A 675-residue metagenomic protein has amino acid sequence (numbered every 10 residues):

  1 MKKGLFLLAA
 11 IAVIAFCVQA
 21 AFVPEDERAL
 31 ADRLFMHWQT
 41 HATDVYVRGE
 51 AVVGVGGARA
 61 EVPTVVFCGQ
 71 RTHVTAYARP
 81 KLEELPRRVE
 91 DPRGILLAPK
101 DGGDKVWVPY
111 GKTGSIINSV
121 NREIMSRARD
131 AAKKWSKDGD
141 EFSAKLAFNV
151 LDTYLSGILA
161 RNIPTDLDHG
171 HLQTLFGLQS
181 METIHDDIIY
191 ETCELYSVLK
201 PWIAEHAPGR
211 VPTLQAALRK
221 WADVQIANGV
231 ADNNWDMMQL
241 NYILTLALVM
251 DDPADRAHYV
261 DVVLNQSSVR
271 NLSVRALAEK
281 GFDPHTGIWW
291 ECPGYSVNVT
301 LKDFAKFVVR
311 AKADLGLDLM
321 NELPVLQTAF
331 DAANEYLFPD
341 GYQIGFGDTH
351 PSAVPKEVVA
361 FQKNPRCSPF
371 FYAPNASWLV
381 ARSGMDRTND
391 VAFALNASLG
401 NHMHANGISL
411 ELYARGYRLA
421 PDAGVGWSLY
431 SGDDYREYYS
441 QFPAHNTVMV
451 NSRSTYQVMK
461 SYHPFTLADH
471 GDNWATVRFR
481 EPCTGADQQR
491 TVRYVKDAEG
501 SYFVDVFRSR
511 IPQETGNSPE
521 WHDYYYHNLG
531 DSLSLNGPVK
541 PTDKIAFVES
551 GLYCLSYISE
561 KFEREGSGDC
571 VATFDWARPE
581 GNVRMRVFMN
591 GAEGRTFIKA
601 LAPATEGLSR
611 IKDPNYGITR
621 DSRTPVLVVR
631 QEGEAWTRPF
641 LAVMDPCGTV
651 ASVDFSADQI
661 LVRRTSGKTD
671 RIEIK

Functional and structural regions predicted by a protein language model:
M1-G4: Positively charged n-region of N-terminal signal peptides that target proteins for export
L8-A15: Bacterial N-terminal signal peptides
A20-T245, L264, A305, S556 (+1 more regions): Extracellular glycan-targeting catalytic surfaces
A31, P284, W289-K675: Extended polysaccharide-engagement surfaces of secreted carbohydrate-active enzymes
K100-G103, G157-H169, P212-A222, Q266-P284 (+2 more regions): Active-site-adjacent bridging/hinge elements
K105, P109-T113, L167-T183, M238-L246 (+2 more regions): Carbohydrate-binding/catalytic loop surfaces
D138, L199-R210, M250-A254, R310-N321: Inter-helical turn/loop segments and adjacent helix faces that build the functional surface of alpha-helical bundle
E205-P208, A222-A231, P253, D261-S296 (+2 more regions): Active-site-adjacent structural elements in folded domains
